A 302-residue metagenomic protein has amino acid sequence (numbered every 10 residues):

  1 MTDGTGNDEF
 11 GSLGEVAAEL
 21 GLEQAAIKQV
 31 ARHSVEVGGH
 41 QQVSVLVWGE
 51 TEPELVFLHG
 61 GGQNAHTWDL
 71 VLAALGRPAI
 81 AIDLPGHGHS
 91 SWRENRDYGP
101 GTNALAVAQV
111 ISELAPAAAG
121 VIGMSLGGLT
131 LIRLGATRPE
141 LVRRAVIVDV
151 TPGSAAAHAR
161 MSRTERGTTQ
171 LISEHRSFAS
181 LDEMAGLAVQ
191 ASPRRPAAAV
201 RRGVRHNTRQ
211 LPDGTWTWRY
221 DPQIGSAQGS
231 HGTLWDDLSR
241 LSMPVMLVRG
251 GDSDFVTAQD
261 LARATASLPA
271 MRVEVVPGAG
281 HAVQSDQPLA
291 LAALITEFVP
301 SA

Functional and structural regions predicted by a protein language model:
M1-L55, G76-R77, P116-A118, P300-A302: Alpha/beta-hydrolase fold catalytic core
G38-Q41, L70, I80-I122, A293: Active-site loop/oxyanion-hole signature of alpha/beta-hydrolase fold enzymes
Q41-S91: Conserved HGGG/HGGXW glycine-rich cap/lid loop of the alpha/beta-hydrolase fold
G123, G127, L131: Gly/Ala-rich beta-loop-alpha elbow adjacent to hydrolase catalytic centers
A136, R143-L181: Flexible "cap/lid" loop of the alpha/beta hydrolase fold
H175-G232: Conserved alpha/beta-hydrolase catalytic His-Asp/Glu region
Q210-T265, R272-V275: Conserved serine/cysteine hydrolase catalytic core
A279-P288: Catalytic histidine-centered segment of alpha/beta-hydrolase-like enzymes
